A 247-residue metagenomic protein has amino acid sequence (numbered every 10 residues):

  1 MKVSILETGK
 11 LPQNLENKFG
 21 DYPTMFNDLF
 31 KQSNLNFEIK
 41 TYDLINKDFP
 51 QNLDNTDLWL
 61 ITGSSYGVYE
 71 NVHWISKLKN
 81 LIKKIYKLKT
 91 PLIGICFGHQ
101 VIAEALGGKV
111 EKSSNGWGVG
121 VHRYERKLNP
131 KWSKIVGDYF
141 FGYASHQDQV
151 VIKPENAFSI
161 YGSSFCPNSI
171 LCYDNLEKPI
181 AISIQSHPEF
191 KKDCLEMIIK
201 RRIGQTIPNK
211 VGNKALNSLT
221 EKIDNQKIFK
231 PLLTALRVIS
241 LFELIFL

Functional and structural regions predicted by a protein language model:
M1-L88, K210-P231, A235-L247: N-terminal beta1-alpha1 cap of cysteine-dependent amidohydrolase-like domains
K2-T8, K87, R126-L247: Amide-donor transfer/coupling interface in amidating biosynthetic enzymes
L15-E16, Q51, E70-N71, A103-A105 (+3 more regions): Short glycine-/acidic-enriched loop or helix-start segments at secondary-structure transitions that form or flank
D21-P23, I75-K79, V110-E111, Y161 (+1 more regions): Glycine-rich, phosphate-binding/catalytic loops in enzymes
N36-K40, Y69-N71, V119-H122, G137 (+1 more regions): Short, flexible loop segments at the rims of nucleotide/cofactor-binding pockets, characterized by
Y42-L44, S113, S145, G162: Conserved beta-strand termini and adjacent loop/short-helix elements that scaffold enzyme active sites in alpha/beta
N46-P50, G118-V119, V150-V151, P167-S169: A short acidic, often aromatic-flanked loop/helix-cap motif at beta-alpha or helix-coil junctions that lines enzyme
T56, T62-P130: Cysteine-nucleophile active-site neighborhood
